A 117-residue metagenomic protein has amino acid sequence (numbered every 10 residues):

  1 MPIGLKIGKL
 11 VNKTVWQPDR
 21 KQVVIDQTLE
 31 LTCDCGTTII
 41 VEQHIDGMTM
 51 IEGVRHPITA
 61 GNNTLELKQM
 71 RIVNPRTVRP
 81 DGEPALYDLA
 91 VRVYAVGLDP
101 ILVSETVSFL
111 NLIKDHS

Functional and structural regions predicted by a protein language model:
M1-S117: Secreted/periplasmic carbohydrate-active enzymes, especially glycoside hydrolases
